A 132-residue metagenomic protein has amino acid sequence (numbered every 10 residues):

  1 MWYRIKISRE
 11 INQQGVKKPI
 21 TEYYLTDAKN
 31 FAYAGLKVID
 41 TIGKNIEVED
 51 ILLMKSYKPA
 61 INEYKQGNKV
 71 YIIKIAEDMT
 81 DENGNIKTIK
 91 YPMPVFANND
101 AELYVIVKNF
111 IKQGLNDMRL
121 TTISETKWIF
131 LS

Functional and structural regions predicted by a protein language model:
W2-E10, Y71-D78: A short beta-strand micro-motif
R9-Q13, Y64, E82-G84, F130-L131: A short Gly-Trp-Pro
I11-T26, I86-M93, Q113-L115: A cross-kingdom feature marking solvent-exposed beta-strand/loop segments within repeated, beta-rich binding/scaffold
P19-I42, F96-D100: Hydrophobic, ordered structural segments
K44-E47: The feature represents the first ordered module of a protein
E49-L115: Short, solvent-exposed interaction modules
G114-S132: Glycine-rich, aromatic-bearing surface loops/beta-hairpins
